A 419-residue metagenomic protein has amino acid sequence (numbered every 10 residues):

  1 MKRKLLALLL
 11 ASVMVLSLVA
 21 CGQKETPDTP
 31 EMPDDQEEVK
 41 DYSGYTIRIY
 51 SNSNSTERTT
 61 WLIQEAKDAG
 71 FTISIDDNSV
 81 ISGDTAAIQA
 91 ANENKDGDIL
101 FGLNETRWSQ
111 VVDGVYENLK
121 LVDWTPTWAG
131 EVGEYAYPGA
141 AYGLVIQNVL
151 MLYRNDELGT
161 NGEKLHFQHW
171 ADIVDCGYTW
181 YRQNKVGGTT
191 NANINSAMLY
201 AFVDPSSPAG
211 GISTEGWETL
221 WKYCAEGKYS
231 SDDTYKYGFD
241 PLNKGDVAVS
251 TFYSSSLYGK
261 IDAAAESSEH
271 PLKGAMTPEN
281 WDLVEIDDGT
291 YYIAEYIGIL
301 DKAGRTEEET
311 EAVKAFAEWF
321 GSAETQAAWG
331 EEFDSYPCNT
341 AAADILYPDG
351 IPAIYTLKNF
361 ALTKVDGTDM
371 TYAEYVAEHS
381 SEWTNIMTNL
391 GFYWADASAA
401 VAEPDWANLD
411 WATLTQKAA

Functional and structural regions predicted by a protein language model:
S17-A20: C-terminal motif of bacterial Sec signal peptides marking the signal peptidase cleavage site
D35, V39-S109: Early extracytoplasmic/lumenal segment of secretory-pathway proteins
I49-S53, Y137-L144, Y153-N155, T160-G162 (+3 more regions): Short beta-strand->loop
K95-L100, E117-L152, Y181-R182, D287-G289: A structural signal for short loop-to-beta-strand junctions that line the ligand-binding cleft of periplasmic/secreted
P126-G130, Q147, E218-C224, D232 (+1 more regions): Periplasmic-binding protein-like
A197, D204-D282: Ligand-binding pocket segment of bilobal, Venus flytrap-like solute-binding proteins
I297-E378: Mature extracytoplasmic/periplasmic domains
T363-A419: Conserved C-terminal helix/tail region of periplasmic/extracytoplasmic solute-binding proteins
